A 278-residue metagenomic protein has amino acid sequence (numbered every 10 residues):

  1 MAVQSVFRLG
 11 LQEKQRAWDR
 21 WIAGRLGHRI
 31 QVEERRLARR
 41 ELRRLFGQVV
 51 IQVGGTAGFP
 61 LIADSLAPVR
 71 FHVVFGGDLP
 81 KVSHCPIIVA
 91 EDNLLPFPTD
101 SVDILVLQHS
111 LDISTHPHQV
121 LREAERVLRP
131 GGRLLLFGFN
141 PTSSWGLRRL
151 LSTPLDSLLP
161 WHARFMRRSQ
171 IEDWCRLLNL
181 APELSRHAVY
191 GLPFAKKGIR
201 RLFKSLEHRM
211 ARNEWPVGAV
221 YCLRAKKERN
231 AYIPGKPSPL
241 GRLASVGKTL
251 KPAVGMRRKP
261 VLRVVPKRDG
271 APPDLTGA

Functional and structural regions predicted by a protein language model:
M1-R44: Class I SAM-dependent methyltransferase Rossmann-like catalytic core, especially the SAM/SAH-binding loop
R36, E41-L95: Class I SAM-dependent methyltransferase SAM/SAH-binding core
N93-L105: A short acidic, Gly/Pro-enriched loop at the edge of an enzyme's catalytic core that lines a small-molecule cofactor
H118-R133: A short glycine-rich, Lys/Arg-flanked "PGG" loop and its adjoining helix->strand segment in the class I
R133-H162: Conserved class I S-adenosyl-L-methionine
H162-S185: Short alpha-helix
P182-E207, P216-V217: Conserved catalytic loop of SAM-dependent methyltransferase domains
S205-A278: C-terminal lobe and adjacent flexible extensions of AdoMet/dcAdoMet transferase-like proteins
